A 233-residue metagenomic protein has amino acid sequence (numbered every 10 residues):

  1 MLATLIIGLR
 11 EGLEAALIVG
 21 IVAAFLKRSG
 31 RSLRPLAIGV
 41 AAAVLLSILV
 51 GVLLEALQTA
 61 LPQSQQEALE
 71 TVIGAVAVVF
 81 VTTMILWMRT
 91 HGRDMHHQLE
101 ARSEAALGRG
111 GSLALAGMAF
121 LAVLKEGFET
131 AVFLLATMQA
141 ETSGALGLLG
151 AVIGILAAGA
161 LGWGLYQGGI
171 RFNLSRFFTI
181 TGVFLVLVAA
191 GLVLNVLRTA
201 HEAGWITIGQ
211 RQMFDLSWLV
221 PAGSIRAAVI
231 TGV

Functional and structural regions predicted by a protein language model:
M1-V233: Multi-pass alpha-helical transmembrane bundle typical of ion/small-solute transporters and intramembrane aspartyl
